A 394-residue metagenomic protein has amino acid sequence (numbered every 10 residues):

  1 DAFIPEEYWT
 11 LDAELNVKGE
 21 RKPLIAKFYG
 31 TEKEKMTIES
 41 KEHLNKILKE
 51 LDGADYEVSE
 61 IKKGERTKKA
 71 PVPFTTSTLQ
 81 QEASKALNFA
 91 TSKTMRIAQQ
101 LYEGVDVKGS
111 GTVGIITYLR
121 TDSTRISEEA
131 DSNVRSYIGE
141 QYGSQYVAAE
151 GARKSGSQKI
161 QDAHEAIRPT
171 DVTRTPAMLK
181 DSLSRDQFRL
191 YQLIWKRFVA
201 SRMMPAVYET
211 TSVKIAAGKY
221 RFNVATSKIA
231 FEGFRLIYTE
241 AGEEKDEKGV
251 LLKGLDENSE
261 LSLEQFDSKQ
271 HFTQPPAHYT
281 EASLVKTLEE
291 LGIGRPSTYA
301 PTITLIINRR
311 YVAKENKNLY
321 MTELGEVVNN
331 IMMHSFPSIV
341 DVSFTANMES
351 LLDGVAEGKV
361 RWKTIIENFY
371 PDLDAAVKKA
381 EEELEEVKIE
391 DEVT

Functional and structural regions predicted by a protein language model:
D1-S40, A86: C-terminal helical "lid" subdomain and adjoining coupling/linker elements of P-loop NTPases
A2, W9-T10, S40, L44-N45 (+3 more regions): Basic, low-complexity terminal or inter-domain segments flanking catalytic cores
E20, E32-K33, D106, T121 (+1 more regions): Auxiliary tRNA-acceptor-end handling modules of aminoacyl-tRNA synthetases
K33-V72, S259: Metal- or metallocofactor-binding catalytic centers and their adjacent structured scaffolds across diverse enzyme
R66, F74-T91, H271-Q274, V285-P296: Short helix-coil junctions and helix-kink-helix linkers
V105-G109, R310-Y311: Short alpha-helix boundary/capping elements
